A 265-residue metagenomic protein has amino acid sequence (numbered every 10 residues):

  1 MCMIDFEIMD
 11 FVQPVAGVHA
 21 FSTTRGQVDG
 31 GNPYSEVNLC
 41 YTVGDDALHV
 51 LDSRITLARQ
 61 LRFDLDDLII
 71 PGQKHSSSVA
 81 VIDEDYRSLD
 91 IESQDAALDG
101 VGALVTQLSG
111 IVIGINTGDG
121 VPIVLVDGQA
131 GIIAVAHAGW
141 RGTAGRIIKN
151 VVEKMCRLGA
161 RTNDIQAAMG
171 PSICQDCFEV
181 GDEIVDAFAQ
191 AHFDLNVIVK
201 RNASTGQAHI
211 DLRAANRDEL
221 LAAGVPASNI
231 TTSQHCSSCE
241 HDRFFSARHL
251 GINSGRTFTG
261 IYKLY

Functional and structural regions predicted by a protein language model:
M1-Y265: Active-site microenvironment for binding and transforming phosphate-containing groups
